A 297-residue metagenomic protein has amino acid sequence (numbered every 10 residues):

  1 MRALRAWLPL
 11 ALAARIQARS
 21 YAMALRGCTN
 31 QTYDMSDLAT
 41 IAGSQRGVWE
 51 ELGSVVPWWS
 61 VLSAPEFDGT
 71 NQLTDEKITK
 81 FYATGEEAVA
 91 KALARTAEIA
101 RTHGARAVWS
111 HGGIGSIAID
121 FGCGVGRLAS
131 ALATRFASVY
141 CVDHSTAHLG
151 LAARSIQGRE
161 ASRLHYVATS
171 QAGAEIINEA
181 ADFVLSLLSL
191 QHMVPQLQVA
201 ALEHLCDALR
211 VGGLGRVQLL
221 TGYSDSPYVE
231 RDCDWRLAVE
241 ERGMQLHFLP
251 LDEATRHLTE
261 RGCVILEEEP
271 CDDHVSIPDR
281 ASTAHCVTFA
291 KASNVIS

Functional and structural regions predicted by a protein language model:
M1-A3: Compositionally biased, charge-rich terminal segments
W7, A11, Q17-G115, F121-I176 (+2 more regions): Class I (Rossmann-like) S-adenosyl-L-methionine-dependent methyltransferase catalytic domain, capturing the SAM-binding
L185: A conserved beta-strand element that flanks and buttresses the S-adenosyl-L-methionine
L188-S189: Short catalytic micro-motifs in class I SAM-dependent methyltransferases
V199-V211: A short glycine-rich, Lys/Arg-flanked "PGG" loop and its adjoining helix->strand segment in the class I
